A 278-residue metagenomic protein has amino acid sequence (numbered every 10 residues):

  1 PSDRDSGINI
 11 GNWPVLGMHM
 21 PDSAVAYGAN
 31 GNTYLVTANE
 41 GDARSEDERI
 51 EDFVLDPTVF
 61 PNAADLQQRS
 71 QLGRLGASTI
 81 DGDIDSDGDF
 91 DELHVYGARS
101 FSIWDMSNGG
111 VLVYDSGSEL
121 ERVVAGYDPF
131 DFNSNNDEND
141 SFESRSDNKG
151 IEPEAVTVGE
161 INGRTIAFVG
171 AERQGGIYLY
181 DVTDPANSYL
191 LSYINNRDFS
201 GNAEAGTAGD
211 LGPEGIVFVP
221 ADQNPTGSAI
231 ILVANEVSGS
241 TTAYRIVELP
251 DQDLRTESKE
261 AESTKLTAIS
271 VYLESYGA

Functional and structural regions predicted by a protein language model:
P1-Q252: Beta-sheet-rich non-transmembrane sensory/scaffold domains
Q252-S270: Short, basic, low-complexity termini and linkers enriched in Ser/Thr/Gly/Pro that act as targeting/leader peptides
Y272-A278: Short, solvent-exposed loop/linker segments at the N-terminal edge of repeated beta-sheet extracellular domains
